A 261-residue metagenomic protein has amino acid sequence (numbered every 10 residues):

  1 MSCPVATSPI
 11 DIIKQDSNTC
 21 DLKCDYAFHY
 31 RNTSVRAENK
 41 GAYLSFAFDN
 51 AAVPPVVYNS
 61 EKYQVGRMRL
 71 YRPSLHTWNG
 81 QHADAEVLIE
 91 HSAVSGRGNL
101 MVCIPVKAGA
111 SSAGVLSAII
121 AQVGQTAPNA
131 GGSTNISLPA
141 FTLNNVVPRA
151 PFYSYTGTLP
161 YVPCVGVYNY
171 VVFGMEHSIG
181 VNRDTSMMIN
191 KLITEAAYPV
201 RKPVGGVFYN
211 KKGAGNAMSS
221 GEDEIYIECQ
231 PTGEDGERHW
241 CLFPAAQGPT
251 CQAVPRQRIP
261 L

Functional and structural regions predicted by a protein language model:
M1-L261: Alpha-carbonic anhydrase
